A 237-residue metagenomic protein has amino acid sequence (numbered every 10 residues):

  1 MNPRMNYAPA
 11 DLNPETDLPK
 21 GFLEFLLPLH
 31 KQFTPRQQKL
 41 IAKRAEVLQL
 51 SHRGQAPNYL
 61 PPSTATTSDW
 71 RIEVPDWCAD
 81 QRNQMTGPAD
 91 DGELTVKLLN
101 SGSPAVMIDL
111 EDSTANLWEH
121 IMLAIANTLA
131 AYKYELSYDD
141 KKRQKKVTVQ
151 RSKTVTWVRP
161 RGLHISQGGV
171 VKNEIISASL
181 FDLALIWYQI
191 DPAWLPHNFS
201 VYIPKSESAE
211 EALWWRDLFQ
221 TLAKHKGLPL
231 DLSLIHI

Functional and structural regions predicted by a protein language model:
E15-T64: Low-complexity, highly charged intrinsically disordered N-terminal segments that act as targeting/localization
F33, L98, V201: Conserved, mostly hydrophobic/aromatic
Q49-E93: Long amphipathic N-terminal alpha/beta scaffold segment
P88, K133-A212: Active-site beta->alpha loop and helix N-cap motifs at the rims of alpha/beta catalytic domains
P104-T114, Y202: Short acidic catalytic loops
A115-I125, S208-D217: Active-site-adjacent beta->alpha loops and helix N-cap segments on the catalytic face of soluble alpha/beta enzymes
L222-D231: Short helix-capping segments at alpha-helix termini
I235-I237: Conserved small/polar residues in nucleotide/adenosyl-binding loops
